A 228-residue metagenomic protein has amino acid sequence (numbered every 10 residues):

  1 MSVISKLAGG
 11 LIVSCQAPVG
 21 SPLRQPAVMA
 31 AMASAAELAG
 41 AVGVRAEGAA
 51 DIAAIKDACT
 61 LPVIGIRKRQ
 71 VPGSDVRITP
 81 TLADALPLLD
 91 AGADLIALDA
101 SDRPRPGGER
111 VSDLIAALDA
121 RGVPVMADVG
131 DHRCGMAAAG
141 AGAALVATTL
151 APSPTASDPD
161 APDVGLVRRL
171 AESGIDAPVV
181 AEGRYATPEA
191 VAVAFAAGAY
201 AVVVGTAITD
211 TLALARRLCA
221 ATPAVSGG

Functional and structural regions predicted by a protein language model:
M1-D90, R133-G140, P223: Conserved N-terminal beta1-alpha1 strand-loop-helix module at the mouth
A8-L11, C59-G73, A117-G130, S173-E182: Short beta-strand/loop segments at the ligand-binding rim of alpha/beta enzyme cores
Q16-P18, L38, R67-V71, D90-R105 (+2 more regions): Glycine-rich phosphate-binding active-site loops on the catalytic face of alpha/beta enzymes
P18-L23, A27, D163-G228: Alpha/beta catalytic cores of nucleotide-metabolism and tRNA/nucleoside-modifying enzymes
R24-V28, V76-A83, P106, R110 (+2 more regions): Alpha-helix N-cap and loop-to-helix initiation/capping positions
A33, I52, A85, I115 (+4 more regions): Generic hydrophobic/aromatic pocket-lining and core-packing "Φ" positions
A41-G48, R77-I78, A85-L86, D94-G107 (+5 more regions): Catalytic beta/alpha-barrel core
D84, E109-A120, G130-H132, A139-T148 (+1 more regions): Short loop-to-alpha-helix "cap/lid" segments that border enzyme active sites across diverse enzyme classes
